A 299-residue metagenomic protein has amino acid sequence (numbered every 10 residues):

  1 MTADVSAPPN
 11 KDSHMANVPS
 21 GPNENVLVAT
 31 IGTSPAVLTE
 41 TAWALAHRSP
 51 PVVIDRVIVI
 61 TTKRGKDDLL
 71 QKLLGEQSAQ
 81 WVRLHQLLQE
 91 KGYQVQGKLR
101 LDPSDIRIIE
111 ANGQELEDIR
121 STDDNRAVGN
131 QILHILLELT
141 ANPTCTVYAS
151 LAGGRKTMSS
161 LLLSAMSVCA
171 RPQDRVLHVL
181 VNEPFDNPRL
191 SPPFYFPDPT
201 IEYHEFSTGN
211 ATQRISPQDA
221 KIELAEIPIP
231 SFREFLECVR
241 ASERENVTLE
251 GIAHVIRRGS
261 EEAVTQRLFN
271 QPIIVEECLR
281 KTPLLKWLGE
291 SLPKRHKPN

Functional and structural regions predicted by a protein language model:
M1-V147, S160-N299: Long, low-complexity, Lys/Arg-enriched
L151: Conserved SAM-binding loop
